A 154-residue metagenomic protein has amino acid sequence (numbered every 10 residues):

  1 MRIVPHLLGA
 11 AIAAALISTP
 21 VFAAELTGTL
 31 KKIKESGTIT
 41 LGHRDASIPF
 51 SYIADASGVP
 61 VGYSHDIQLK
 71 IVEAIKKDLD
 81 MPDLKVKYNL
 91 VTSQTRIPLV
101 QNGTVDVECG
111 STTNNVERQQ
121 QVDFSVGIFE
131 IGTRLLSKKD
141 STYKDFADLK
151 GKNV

Functional and structural regions predicted by a protein language model:
M1-L8: Bacterial N-terminal signal peptides that target proteins for export
G9-S18: Bacterial N-terminal signal peptides
A11, T104, N153: Conserved functional loop/turn residues at catalytic and ligand-binding sites
T19-A23: Sec/Tat signal peptide C-region and signal peptidase I cleavage site
A24-G28: Cleaved targeting-peptide boundary
K32-E108: Extracytoplasmic small-molecule ligand-binding "clamshell" domains of the periplasmic binding protein/Venus flytrap
T40-G42, L136, K152-V154: Short, well-ordered beta-strand segments
M81-D148: Acidic, polar ligand-binding/catalytic clefts
